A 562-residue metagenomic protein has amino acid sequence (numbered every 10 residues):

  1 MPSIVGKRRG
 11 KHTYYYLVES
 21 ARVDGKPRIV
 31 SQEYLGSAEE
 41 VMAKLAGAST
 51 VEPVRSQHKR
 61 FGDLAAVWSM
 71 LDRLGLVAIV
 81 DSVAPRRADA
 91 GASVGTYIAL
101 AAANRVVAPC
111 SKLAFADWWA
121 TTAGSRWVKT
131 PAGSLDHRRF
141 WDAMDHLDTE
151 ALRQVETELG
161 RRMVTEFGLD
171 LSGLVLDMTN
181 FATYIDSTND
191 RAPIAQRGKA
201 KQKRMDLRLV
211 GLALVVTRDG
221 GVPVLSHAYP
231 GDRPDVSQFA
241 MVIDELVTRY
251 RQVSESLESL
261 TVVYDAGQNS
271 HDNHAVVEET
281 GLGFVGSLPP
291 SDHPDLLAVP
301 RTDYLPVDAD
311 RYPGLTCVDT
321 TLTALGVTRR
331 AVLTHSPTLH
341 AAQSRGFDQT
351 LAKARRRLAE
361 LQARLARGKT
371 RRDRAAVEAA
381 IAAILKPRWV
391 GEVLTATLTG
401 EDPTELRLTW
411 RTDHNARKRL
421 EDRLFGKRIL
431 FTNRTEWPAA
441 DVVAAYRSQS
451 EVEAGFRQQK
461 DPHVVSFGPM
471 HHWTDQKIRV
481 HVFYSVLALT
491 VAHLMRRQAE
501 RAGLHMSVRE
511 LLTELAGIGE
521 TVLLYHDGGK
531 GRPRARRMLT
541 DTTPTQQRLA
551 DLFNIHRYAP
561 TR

Functional and structural regions predicted by a protein language model:
M1-R60: Low-complexity, Ser/Thr/Pro-rich intrinsically disordered linker/stalk segments at domain junctions
S3-G6, H12-Y16, D24-R28, V54 (+1 more regions): Anion-binding and metal-coordination hotspots
G47-S93: Accessory, often N-terminal, substrate/partner-engagement and coupling regions that sit outside the core NTP/cofactor
